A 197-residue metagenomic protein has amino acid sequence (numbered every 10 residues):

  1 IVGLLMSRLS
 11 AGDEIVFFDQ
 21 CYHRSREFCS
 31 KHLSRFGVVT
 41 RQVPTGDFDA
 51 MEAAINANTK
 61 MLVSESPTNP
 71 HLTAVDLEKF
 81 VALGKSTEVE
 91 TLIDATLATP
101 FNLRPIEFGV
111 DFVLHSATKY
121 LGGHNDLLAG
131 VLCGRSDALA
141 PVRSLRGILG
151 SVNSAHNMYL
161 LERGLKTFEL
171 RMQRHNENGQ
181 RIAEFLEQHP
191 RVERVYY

Functional and structural regions predicted by a protein language model:
I1-H189, Y196: Conserved PLP-enzyme active-site core in the AAT-like
